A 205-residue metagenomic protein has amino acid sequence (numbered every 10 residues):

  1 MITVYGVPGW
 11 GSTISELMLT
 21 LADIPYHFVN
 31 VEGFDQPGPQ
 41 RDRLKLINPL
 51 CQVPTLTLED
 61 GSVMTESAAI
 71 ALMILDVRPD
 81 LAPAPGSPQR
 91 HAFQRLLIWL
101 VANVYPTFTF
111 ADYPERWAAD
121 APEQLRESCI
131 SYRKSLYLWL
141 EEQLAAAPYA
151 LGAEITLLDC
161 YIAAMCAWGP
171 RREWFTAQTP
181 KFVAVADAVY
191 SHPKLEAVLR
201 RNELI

Functional and structural regions predicted by a protein language model:
M1-E127: GST-like domain detector, emphasizing the conserved glutathione-binding G-site in the N-terminal thioredoxin-like
G9, V77-A82, A147-Y149, F175-T176 (+1 more regions): Generic structural signal for short, solvent-exposed loop/turn connectors between secondary structure elements
A22, N48, R78, L144 (+2 more regions): A broad structural signal for alpha-helix termini and local helix breaks/kinks
L44, L195-V198: Generic structural signal of hydrophobic/aromatic residues within well-ordered alpha-helices of folded domains
P54-T57, A150, E196: Short beta-strand(s) of the beta-wing in winged-helix/HTH DNA-binding folds
L96, L100-S191, V198: GST-like fold's C-terminal all-alpha helical module
L199-I205: Terminal-tail/helix-coil boundary detector
